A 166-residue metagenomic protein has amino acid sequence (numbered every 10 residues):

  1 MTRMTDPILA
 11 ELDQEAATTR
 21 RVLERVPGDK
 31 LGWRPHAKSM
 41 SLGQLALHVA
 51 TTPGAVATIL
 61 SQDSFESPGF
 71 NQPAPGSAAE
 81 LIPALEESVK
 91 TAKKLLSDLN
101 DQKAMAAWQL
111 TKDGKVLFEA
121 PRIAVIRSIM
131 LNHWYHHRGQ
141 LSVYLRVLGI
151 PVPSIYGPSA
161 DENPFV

Functional and structural regions predicted by a protein language model:
M1-E11: Extreme N-terminal tail/first-helix region
L9-E24, G28-N71, T111-V166: Short, contiguous alpha-helical
T58-D101: Helix-adjacent hinge/juxtasegments
D98-G114: Acidic catalytic patch
